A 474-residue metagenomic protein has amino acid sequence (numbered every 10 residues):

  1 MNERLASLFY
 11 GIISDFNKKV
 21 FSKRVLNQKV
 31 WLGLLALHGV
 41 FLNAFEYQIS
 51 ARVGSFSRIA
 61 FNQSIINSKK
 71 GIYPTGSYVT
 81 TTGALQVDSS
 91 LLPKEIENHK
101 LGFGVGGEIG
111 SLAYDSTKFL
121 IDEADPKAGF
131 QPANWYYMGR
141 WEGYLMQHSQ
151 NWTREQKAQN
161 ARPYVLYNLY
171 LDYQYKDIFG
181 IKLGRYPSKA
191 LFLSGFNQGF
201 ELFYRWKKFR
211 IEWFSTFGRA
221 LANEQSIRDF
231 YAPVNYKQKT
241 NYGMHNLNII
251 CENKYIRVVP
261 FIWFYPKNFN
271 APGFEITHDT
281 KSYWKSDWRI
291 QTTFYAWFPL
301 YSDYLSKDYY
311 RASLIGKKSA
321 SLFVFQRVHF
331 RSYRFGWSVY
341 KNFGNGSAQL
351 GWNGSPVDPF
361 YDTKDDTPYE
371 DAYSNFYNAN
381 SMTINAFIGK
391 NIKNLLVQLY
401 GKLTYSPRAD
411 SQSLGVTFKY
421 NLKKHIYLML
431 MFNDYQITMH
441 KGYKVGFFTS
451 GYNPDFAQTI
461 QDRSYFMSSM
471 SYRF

Functional and structural regions predicted by a protein language model:
M1-E46: Cleavable N-terminal export/targeting peptides
G39-I181, Y204, K390, L399 (+3 more regions): Beta-barrel outer-membrane channel/assembly domains of diderm bacteria
N43-Q48, S90-F103, D177-I178, K208-R210 (+5 more regions): Short loop/turn motifs that connect adjacent beta-strands in outer-membrane beta-barrel proteins
F45, S77-G83, R162-Y167, S194-Q198 (+7 more regions): Residues that define the transmembrane beta-barrel architecture of outer-membrane proteins
K69-P74, E155-Q156, R185-S188, D229-Y236 (+4 more regions): Extracellular loop and loop/strand-boundary signature of outer-membrane beta-barrel proteins
A113-D115, E212-G273, D279-P359, N380 (+1 more regions): Outer-membrane beta-barrel translocator/channel fold
F130-Y170, Q174-I250, R257-V259, P266 (+1 more regions): Surface-exposed coil loops of outer-membrane beta-barrel proteins
K341-N421: C-terminal structural cap/anchor segments
